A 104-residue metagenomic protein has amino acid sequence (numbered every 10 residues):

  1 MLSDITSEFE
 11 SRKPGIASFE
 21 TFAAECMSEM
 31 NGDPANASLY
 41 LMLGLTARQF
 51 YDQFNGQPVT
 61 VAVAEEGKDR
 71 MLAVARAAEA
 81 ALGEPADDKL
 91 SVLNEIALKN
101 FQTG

Functional and structural regions predicted by a protein language model:
M1-E8, F50-Q53, A77: Solvent-exposed, amphipathic alpha-helical segments
M1-P34, S91-T103: Short terminal alpha-helical segments
I16-D69: Amphipathic alpha-helical interaction modules
V63-G104: Amphipathic alpha-helical binding modules
